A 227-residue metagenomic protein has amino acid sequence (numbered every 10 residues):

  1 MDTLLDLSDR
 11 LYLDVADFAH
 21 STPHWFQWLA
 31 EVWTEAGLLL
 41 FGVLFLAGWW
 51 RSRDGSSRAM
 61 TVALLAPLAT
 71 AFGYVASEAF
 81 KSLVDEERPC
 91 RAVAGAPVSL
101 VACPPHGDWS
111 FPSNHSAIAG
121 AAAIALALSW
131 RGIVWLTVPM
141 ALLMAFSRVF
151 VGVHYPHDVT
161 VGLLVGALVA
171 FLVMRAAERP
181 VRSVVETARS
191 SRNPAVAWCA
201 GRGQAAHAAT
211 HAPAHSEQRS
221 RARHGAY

Functional and structural regions predicted by a protein language model:
M1-G42, S77-G107, R189-Y227: N-terminal transmembrane-helix/juxtamembrane module of multi-pass inner/ER membrane proteins
H20-W28, D54, R58, V62 (+2 more regions): Membrane-helix interfacial "entry" motifs
W33-W50, H115-I118: Hydrophobic alpha-helical transmembrane segments
F45-A76: Interfacial segments of alpha-helical transmembrane regions
A47-W50, S77-K81, D85, A127 (+1 more regions): Membrane-water interface at transmembrane helix exits
G55-T61, C90, S129-L136: Membrane-helix interface segments
P67-K81, W135-R148: Small-polar-interrupted transmembrane alpha-helices in polytopic inner-membrane proteins
S99-G203, Y227: Membrane-embedded catalytic cores of phosphoryl/pyrophosphoryl-handling enzymes
